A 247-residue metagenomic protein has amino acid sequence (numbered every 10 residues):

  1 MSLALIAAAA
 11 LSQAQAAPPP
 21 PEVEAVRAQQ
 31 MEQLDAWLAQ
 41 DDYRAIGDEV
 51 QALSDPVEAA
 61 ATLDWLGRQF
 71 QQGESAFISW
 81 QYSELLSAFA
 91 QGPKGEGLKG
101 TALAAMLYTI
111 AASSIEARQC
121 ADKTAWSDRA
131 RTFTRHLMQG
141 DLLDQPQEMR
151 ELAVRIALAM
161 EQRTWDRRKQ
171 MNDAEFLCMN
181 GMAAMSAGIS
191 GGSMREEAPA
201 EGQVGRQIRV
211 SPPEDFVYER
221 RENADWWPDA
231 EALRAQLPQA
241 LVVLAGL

Functional and structural regions predicted by a protein language model:
M1-A10: Bacterial N-terminal signal peptides
A16-G73, W126-L247: N-terminal alpha-helical interaction modules that lie
W80-Q81, C120-D122: Alpha-solenoid helical repeat scaffolds
E84-Q91, A111: Specific register positions within alpha-helical solenoid repeats of the TPR/Sel1-like families, i.e., one
Q91-G97: Short coil/turn connectors between adjacent alpha-helices in alpha-solenoid helical repeat scaffolds
G97-I115: TPR/TPR-like (Sel1-like) alpha-helical repeat modules
